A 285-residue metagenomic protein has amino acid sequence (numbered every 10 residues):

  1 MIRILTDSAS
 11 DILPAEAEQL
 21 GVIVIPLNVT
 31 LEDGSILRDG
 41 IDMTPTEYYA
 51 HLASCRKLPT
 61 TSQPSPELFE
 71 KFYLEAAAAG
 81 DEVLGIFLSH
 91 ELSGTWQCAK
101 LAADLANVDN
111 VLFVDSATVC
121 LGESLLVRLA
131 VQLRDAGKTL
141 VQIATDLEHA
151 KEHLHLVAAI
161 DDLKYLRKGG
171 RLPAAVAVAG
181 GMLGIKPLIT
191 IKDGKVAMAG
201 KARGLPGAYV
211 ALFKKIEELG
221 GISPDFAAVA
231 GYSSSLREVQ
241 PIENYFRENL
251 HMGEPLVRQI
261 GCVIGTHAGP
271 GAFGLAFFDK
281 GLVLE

Functional and structural regions predicted by a protein language model:
M1, P59-T60, I86, A117 (+1 more regions): Short, contiguous strand/loop micro-motifs
M1-I2, G80: Local beta-strand N-terminus motif with an aromatic residue
R3, A9-I23, N28-T30, G34-S35 (+2 more regions): Mixed-charge interfacial surface used for oligomerization/domain docking and macromolecular partner engagement
S35-G85, S89-V108: Class I S-adenosyl-L-methionine
